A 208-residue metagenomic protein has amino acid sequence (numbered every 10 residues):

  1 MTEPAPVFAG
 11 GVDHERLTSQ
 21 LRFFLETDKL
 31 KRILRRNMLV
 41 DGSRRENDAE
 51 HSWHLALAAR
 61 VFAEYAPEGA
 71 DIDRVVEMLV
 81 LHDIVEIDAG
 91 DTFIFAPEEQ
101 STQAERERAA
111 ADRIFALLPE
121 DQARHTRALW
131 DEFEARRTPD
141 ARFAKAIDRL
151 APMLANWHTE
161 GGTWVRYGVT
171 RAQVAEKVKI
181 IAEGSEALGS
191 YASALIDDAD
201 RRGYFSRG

Functional and structural regions predicted by a protein language model:
M1-G208: Alpha-helical, largely C-terminal catalytic domains that coordinate divalent metal ions via clustered Asp/Glu/His
